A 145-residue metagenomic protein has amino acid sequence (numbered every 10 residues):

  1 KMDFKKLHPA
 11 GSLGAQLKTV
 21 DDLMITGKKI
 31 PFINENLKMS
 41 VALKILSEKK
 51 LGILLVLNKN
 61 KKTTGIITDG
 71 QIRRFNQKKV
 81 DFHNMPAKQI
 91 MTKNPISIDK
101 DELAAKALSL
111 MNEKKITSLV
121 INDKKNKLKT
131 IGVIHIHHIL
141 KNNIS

Functional and structural regions predicted by a protein language model:
K1, A10, T26, K49 (+4 more regions): Change "in soluble alpha/beta enzymes" to "in soluble alpha/beta proteins
K1-M24: Internal, active-site/partner-interface "lid" segment
A10, G14-L17, I33-S40, I66 (+3 more regions): Electropositive phosphate-/nucleotide-binding environments in soluble metabolic enzymes
L17-I30, N84-P95: Bateman (tandem CBS) regulatory domains
F32-K50, N76, S97-T117, I121-K125 (+1 more regions): The conserved cystathionine-beta-synthase
L46-K49, L54-Q71, M111, L119-H138: A glycine-centered beta-loop-beta connector
L51, F82-M85, K93, I116 (+1 more regions): Active-site lining segments that contact anionic ligands and/or coordinate catalytic metals
Q71-P86, H137-S145: A short, polar/charged loop-to-alpha-helix boundary motif
